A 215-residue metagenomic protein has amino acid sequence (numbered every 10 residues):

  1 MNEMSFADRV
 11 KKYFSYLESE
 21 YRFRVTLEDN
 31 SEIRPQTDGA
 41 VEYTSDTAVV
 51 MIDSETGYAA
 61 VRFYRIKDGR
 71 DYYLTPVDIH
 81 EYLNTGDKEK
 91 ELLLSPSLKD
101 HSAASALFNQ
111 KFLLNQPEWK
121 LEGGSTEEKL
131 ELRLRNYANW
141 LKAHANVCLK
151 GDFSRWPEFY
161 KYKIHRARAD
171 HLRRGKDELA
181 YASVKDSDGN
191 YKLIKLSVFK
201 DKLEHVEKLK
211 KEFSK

Functional and structural regions predicted by a protein language model:
M1-Y13, E28-K215: Intrinsically disordered, low-complexity regulatory regions enriched in serine/threonine/proline and acidic residues
